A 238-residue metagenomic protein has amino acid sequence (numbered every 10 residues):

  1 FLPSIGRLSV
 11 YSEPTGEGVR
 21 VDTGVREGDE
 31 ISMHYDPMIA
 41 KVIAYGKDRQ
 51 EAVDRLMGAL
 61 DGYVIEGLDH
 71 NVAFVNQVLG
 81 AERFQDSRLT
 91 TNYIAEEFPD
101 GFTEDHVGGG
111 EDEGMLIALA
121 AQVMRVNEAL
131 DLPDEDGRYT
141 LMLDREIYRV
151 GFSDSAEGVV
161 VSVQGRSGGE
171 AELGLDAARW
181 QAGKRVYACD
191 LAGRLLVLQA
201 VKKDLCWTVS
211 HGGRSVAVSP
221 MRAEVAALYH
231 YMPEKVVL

Functional and structural regions predicted by a protein language model:
F1-G169, A178-W180: Catalytic cores of soluble metabolic enzymes centered on carboxylation/carboxyl-transfer
D36-Y45, D61, Q181, A192-L195 (+3 more regions): Peripheral, non-catalytic segments that deliver or gate enzyme domains
L89-T90, L191-R222: Structured, non-catalytic alpha/beta "coupling" segments that mediate domain-domain communication and provide generic
Y148, G168-A171, L196, V216: Short, isolated positions in well-ordered beta-strands
F152-G158, L175-K184, A200-C206, S219-A226: A short, sequence-level motif marking secondary-structure junctions
G165, A171-G174, D190, S210-R214: C-terminal amphipathic alpha-helical interaction region
E170-L196: A conserved acidic, glycine/proline-rich C-terminal tail/linker
M221-L238: Acidic, low-complexity mobile loops and tails
